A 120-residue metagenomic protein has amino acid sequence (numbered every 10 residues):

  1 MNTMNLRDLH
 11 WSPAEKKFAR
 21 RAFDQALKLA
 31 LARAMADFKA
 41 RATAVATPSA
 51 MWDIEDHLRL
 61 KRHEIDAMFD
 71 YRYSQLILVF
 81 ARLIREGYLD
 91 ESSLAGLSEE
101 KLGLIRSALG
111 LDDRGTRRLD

Functional and structural regions predicted by a protein language model:
M1-D120: Acidic, Ser/Pro/Thr-rich low-complexity regulatory regions and the short amphipathic helical interaction modules they
